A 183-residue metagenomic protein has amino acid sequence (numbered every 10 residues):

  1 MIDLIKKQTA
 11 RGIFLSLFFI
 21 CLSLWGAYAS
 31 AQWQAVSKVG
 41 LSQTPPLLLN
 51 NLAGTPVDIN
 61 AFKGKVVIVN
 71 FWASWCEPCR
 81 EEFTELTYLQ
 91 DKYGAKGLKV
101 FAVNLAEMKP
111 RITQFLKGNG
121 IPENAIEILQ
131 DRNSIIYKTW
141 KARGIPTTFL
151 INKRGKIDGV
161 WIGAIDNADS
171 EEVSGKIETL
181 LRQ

Functional and structural regions predicted by a protein language model:
M1-K7: N-terminal secretory signal peptides that target proteins for export/translocation
L15-L24: Bacterial N-terminal signal peptides
S30-I59: N-terminal "domain-start" segment that seeds a small globular fold
I59-C76: Short active-site neighborhood of thiol/selenol oxidoreductases, capturing the structured segment around
V69, F101-V103: Rossmann-like NAD(H)/NADP(H) cofactor-binding core
F71-Y88: Conserved redox-active cysteine motifs that mediate thiol-disulfide chemistry, especially di-cysteine Cys-X(1-2)-Cys
F101, F115-R154: Short, internal strand/loop/helix patches that form the active-site neighborhood or redox-interaction surface
L150-Q183: Thiol-/selenol-based redox modules, centered on thioredoxin-like and closely related oxidoreductase domains
